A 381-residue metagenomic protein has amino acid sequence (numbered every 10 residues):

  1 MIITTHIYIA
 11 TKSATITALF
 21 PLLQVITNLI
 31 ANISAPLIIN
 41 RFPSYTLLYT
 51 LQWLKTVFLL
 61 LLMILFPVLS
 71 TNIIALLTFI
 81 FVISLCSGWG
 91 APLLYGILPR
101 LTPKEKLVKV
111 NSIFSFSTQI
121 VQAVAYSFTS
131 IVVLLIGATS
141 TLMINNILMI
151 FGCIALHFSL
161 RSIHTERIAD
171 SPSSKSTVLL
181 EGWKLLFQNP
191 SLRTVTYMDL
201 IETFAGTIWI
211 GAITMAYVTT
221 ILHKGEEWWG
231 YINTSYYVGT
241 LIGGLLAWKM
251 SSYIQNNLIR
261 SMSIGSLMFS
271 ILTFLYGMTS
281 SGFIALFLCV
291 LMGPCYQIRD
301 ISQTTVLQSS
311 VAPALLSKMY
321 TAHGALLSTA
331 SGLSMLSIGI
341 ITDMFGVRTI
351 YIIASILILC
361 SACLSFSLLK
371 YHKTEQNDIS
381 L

Functional and structural regions predicted by a protein language model:
M1-I2, I136-M143, K184-G244: A single, central transmembrane helix in multi-pass transporters
I2-N28: Extracellular/periplasmic helix-loop-helix junction of adjacent transmembrane segments in MFS-like secondary
T5, L93-L101, A216, I301-S310: Intracellular helix-loop hinge segments at the cytoplasmic ends of transmembrane helices in 12-TM rocker-switch-type
T11-K12, I39, C86, T102-P103 (+2 more regions): Short helix-loop-helix connector
A18-F20, Q24, I30-S34, R41-V57 (+4 more regions): C-terminal transmembrane bundle of multi-pass solute transporters/carriers
I73-I80, S84, K109-T165, T234 (+4 more regions): Hydrophobic alpha-helical transmembrane segments
S84-P92, T207, G293-I301: Small-residue-rich segments within alpha-helical transmembrane domains of MFS-like 12-TM solute carriers
S162-Y197: Juxtamembrane intracellular "pre-TM" segments in multi-pass secondary transporters
